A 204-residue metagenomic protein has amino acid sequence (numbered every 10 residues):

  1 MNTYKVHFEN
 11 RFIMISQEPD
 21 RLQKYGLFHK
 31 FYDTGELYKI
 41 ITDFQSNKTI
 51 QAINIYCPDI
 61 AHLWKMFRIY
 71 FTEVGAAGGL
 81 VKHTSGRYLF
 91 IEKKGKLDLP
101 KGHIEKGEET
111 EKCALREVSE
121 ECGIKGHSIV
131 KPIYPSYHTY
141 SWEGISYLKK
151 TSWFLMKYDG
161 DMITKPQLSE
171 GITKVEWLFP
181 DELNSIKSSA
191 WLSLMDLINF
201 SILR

Functional and structural regions predicted by a protein language model:
M1-S46: N-terminal leader/capping segments at the start of a protein or of a new domain
T3, A76, K149-W153: Short hydrophobic/aromatic beta-strand or adjacent loop that forms the aromatic wall/cage of a ligand/substrate-binding
I13, D20-Q23, K96-D98, K106 (+1 more regions): Short, surface-exposed beta-strand-loop junctions and turns on beta-sheet-rich folds
F28-F31, K82-E120, I124: Conserved Nudix-box catalytic region and its N-terminal flanking loop in Nudix hydrolases and closely related
T34-G78: Acidic, metal-coordinating catalytic segment for phosphate/diphosphate chemistry, firing primarily on the Nudix
V81-T84, M156-Y158: Active-site beta-strand termini and strand-to-loop segments that position acidic
I104-S193: Unchanged
S193-R204: Charged phosphate-binding loop/patch that engages nucleotide di/tri-phosphates or the phosphate backbone of nucleic
